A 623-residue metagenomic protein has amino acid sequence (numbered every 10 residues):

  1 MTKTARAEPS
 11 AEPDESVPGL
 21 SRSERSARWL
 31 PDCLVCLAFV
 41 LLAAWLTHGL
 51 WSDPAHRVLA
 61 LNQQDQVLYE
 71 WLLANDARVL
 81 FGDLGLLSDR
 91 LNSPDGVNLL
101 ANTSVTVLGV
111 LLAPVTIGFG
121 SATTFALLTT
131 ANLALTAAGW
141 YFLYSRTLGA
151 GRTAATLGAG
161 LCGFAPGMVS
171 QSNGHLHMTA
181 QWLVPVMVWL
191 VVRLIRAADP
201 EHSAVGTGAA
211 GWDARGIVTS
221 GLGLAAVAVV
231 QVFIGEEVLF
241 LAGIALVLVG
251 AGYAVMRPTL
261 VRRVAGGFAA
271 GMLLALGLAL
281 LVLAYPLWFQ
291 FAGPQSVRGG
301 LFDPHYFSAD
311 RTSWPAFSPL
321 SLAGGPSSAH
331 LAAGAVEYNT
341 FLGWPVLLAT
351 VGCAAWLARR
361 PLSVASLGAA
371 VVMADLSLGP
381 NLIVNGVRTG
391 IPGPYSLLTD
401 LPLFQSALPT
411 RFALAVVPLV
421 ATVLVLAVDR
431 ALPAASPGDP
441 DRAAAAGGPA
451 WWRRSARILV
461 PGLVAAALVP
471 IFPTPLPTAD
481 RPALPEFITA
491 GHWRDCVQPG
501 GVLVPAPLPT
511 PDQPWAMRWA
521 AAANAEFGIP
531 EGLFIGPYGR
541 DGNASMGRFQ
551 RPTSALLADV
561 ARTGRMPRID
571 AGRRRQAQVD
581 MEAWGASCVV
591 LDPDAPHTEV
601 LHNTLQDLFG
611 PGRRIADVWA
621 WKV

Functional and structural regions predicted by a protein language model:
M1-L50, G267-L276, L362-A369: Start-transfer (signal-anchor) and selected internal transmembrane alpha helices of multi-pass inner/ER membrane
F39, T129-T147, R152-V255, G271-L283 (+2 more regions): Membrane-embedded helix bundles of polyisoprenyl
L42-T136, G160, A165-P185, A309-P326 (+2 more regions): Membrane-interface coil-to-helix junctions
L59-N62, Q171-M178, D310, S328-G334 (+4 more regions): Membrane-helix boundary/interfacial segments in multi-pass membrane proteins
Q64-V79, F268-G271, A275-A354, S406-A413: Periplasmic/ER-lumenal interhelical loops and adjacent helix-loop junctions in multi-pass membrane proteins
R257-A270, T350-P392, R454: Membrane-interface helix-loop-helix junctions at transmembrane boundaries of multi-pass membrane enzymes, predominantly
L273-L280, T422, V428-F472: Signature aromatic-anchored transmembrane alpha helix within multi-pass, membrane-resident enzymes that catalyze glycan
F302, V464-V623: Extracytoplasmic
